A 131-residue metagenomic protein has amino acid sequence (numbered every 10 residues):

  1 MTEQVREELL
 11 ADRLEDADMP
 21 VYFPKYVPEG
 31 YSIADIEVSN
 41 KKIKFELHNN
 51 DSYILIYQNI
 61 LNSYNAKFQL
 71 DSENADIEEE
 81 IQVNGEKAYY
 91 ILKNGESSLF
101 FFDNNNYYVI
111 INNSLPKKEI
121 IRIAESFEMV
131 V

Functional and structural regions predicted by a protein language model:
T2-S98: Short, solvent-exposed recognition patches
N40, N104-N105: Residue-level signal for tight coil/turn positions that link beta-strands
L99-D103: Canonical pleckstrin homology
N106-V131: Surface-exposed amphipathic alpha-helical segments
